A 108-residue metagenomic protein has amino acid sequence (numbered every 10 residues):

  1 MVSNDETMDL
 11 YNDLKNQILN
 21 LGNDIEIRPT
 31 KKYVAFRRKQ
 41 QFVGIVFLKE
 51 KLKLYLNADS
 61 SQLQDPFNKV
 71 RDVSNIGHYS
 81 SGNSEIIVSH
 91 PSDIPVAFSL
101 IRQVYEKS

Functional and structural regions predicted by a protein language model:
M1-L14: Solvent-exposed, charged helical/coil patches that constitute nucleic-acid or partner-interaction surfaces
V2, L19, F42: Charged, terminal alpha-helix-loop-beta segments that serve as non-catalytic nucleic-acid engagement and/or assembly
N4-D5, G22, R71, R102-Y105: Generic secondary-structure transition motif, activating predominantly at the C-termini of alpha-helices
Y11, K15, F98-I101: A generic alpha-helix structural signal
D13-R28: Surface segments flanking catalytic/ligand-binding clefts of nucleic-acid enzymes
R28-S84: Short, conserved beta-strand/beta-arch hydrophobic-aromatic motifs that form part of recognition grooves or interface
I76-S108: Well-ordered alpha/beta subsegment
